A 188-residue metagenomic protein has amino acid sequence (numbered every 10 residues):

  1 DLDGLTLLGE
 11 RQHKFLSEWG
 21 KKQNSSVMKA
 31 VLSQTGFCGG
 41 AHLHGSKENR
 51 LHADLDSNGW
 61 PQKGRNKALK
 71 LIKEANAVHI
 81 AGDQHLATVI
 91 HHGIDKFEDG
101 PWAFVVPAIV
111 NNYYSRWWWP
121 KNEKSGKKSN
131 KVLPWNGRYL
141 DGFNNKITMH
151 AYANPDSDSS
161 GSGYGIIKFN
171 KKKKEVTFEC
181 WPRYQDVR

Functional and structural regions predicted by a protein language model:
D1-R188: Long, structured stretches of catalytic cores involved in phosphate-ester chemistry, encompassing
